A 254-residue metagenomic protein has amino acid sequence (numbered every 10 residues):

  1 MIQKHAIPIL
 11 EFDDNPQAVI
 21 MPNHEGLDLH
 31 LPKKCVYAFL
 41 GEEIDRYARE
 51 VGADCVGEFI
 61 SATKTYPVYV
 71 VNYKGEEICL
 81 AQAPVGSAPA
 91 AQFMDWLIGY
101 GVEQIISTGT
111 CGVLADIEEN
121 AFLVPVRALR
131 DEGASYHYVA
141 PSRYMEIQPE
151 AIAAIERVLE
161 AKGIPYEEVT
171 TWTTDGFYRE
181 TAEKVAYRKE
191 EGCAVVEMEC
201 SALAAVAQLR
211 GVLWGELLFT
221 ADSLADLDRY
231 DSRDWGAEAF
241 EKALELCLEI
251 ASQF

Functional and structural regions predicted by a protein language model:
M1-I106, G112-F254: Accessory terminal and edge-of-domain segments that mediate assembly/interaction and cofactor placement around
